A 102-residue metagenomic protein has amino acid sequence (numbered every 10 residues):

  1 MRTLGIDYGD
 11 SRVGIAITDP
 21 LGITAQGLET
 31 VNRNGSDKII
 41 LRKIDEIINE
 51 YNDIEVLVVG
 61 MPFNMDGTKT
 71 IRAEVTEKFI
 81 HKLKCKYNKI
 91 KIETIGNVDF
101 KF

Functional and structural regions predicted by a protein language model:
R2-L4, S11-F102: Phosphate- and other anionic-substrate recognition elements at nucleic-acid/protein interfaces
